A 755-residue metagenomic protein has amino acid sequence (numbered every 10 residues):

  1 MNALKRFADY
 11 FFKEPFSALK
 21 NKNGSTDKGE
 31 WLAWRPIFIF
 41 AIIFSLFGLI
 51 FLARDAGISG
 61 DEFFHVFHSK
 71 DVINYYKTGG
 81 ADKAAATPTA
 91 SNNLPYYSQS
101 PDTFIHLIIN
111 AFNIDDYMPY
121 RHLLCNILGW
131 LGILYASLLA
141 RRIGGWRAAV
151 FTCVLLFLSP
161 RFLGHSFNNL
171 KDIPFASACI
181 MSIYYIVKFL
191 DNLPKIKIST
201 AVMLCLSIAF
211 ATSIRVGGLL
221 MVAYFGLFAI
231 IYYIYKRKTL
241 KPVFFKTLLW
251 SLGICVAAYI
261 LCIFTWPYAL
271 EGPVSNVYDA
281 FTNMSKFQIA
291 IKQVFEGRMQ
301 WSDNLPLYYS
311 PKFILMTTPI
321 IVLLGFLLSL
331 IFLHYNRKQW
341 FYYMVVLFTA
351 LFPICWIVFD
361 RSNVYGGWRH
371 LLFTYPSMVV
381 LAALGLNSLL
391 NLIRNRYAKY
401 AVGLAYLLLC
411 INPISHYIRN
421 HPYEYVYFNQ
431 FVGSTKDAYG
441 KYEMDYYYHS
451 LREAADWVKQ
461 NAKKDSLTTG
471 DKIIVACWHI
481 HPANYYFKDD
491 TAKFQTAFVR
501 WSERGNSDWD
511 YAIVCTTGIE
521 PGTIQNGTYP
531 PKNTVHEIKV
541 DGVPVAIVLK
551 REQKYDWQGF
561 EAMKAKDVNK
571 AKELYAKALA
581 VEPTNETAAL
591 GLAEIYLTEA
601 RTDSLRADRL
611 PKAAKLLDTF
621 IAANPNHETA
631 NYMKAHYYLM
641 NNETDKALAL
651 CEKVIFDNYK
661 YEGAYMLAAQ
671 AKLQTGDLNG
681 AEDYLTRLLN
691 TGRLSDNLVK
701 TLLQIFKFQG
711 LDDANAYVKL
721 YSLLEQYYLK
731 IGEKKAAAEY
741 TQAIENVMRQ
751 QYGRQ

Functional and structural regions predicted by a protein language model:
A3, T435-Q755: C-terminal luminal/periplasmic domains and tails of membrane-associated envelope-modifying transferases
D27-L32, L193, K236-L252, L328-F348 (+1 more regions): Membrane-interface helix-loop-helix junctions at transmembrane boundaries of multi-pass membrane enzymes, predominantly
F38-F40, A136-L158, S177, K195-S199 (+3 more regions): Transmembrane-helix signature of polytopic, membrane-embedded enzymes that assemble or transfer cell-envelope glycans
I39-I43, A223-I230, S251-V256, H334 (+3 more regions): Signature aromatic-anchored transmembrane alpha helix within multi-pass, membrane-resident enzymes that catalyze glycan
L123-I143, M181, Y185: Transmembrane-helix motifs of polytopic, lipid-linked glycan transferases
A136, K312-W340, S388, A497-V499: Hydrophobic, aromatic-rich transmembrane alpha-helices and their immediate juxtamembrane boundary segments
S182-T200: Membrane-interface transmembrane helices that cradle and orient dolichyl/undecaprenyl
L252-K286, L408-E424, Y684: Membrane-lumen/periplasm interface segments of specific transmembrane helices in polyprenyl phosphate-linked
